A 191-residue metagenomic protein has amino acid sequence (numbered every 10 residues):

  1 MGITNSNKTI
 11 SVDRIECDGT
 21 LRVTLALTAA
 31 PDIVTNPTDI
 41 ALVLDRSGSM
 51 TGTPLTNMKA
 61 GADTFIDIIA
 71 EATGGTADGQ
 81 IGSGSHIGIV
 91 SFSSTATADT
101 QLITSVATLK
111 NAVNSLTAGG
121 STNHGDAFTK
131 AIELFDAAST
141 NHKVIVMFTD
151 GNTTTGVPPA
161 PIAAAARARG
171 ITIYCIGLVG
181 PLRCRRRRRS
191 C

Functional and structural regions predicted by a protein language model:
M1-A41, R46-T56: Acidic, polar low-complexity linker/tail segments
K8-I10, K59, D63, K110 (+1 more regions): A general lysine-centric signal
D13, A30-V34, D67-G82, I132-N141 (+2 more regions): Surface-exposed acidic, glycine-flexible loop patches that form ligand/cofactor-binding and adhesion interfaces
T28-A30, S47, S94-T95, L178-P181: Solvent-exposed coil/turn segments that connect beta secondary-structure elements in extracytoplasmic/periplasmic
I33-T35, D99-T100, R185-R186: Short acidic, gly/pro-rich beta-turn/loop elements at beta-sheet edges and active-site/ligand-binding grooves
D39-L44, G48, H86-S91, V144-F148 (+1 more regions): Structural recognition of the beta-strand scaffold that forms the well-ordered cores of secreted hydrolase catalytic
S47-M50, D63, A70, I81-D136 (+2 more regions): Short, charged loop segments at secondary-structure junctions
P54-N57, S115-T122, D126, K130-E133 (+2 more regions): VWA/integrin I-like adhesion module and closely mimicked acidic/polar interface patches used
